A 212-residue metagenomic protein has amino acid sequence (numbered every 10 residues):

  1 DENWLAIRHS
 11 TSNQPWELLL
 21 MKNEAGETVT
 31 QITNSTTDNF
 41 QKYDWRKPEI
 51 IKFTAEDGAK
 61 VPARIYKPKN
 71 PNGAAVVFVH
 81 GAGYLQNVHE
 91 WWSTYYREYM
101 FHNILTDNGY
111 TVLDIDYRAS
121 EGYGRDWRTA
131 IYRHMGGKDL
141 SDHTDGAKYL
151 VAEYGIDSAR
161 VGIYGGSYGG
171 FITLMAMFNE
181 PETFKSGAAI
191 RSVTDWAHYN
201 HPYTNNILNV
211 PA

Functional and structural regions predicted by a protein language model:
E2-A212: Serine-hydrolase catalytic core recognition
